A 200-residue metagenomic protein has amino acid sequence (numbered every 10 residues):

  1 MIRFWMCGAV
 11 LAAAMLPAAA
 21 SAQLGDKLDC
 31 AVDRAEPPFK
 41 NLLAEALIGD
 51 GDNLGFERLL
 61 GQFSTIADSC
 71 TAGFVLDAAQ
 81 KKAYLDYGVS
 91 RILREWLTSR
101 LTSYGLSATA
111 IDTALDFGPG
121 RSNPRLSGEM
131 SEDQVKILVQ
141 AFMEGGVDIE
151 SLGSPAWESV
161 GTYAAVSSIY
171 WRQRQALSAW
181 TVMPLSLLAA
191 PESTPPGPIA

Functional and structural regions predicted by a protein language model:
M1-G8: Bacterial N-terminal signal peptides that target proteins for export
G8-V10, A20: Cleavable N-terminal signal peptides
M15-A19: N-terminal signal peptide c-region/cleavage motif recognized by signal peptidases
A22-Y104: N-terminal Sec/ER secretory leader and immediately downstream segment of secreted/extracellular precursors
D52-D68, F117-N123, M143, V147 (+1 more regions): Short, flexible domain-boundary/linker segments around small modular repeats
A78-G145: Surface-exposed, polar helix/loop patches in the mature regions of secreted/periplasmic/lumenal proteins that form
I137-A200: Glycine-rich, aromatic-bearing surface loops/beta-hairpins
